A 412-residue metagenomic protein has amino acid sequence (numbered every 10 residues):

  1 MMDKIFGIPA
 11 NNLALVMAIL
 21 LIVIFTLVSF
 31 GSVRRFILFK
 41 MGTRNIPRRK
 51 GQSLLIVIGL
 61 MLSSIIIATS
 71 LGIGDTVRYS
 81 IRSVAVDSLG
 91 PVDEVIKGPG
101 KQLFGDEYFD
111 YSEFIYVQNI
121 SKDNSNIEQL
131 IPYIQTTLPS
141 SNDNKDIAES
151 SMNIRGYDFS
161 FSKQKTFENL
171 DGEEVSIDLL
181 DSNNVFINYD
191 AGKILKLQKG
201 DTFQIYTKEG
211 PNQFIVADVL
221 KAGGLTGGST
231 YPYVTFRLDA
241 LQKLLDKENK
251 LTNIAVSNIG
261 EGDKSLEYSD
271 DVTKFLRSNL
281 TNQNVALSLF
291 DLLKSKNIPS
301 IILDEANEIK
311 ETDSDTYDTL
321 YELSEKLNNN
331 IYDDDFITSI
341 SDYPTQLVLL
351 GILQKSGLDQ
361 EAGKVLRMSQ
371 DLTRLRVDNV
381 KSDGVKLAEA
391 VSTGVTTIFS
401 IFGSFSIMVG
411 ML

Functional and structural regions predicted by a protein language model:
M2-S32: Membrane-embedded alpha-helical segments of integral membrane proteins
P9-A18, E389-S406: N-terminal membrane-entry
L21-S63, D383-K386: N-terminal Sec/SRP start-transfer signal
L27-V33, I67, L71-D75, I398-L412: A hydrophobic alpha-helix feature that marks transmembrane segments and, especially, their cytosolic C-terminal ends
S53, V57-N153, D178-L179, K193 (+2 more regions): Hydrophobic, regular-secondary-structure patches
S88-L89, A222-E267, N330, D334-I340 (+1 more regions): Small-residue transmembrane helix packing/gating motifs
L103-Y111, A148-S151, K163-T166, D181-S182 (+4 more regions): Solvent-exposed, non-transmembrane alpha-helical starts
I134, I154-G156, E173-L241, K250-N253 (+2 more regions): Hydrophobic secondary-structure segments that place a key small or acidic residue at a functional site
